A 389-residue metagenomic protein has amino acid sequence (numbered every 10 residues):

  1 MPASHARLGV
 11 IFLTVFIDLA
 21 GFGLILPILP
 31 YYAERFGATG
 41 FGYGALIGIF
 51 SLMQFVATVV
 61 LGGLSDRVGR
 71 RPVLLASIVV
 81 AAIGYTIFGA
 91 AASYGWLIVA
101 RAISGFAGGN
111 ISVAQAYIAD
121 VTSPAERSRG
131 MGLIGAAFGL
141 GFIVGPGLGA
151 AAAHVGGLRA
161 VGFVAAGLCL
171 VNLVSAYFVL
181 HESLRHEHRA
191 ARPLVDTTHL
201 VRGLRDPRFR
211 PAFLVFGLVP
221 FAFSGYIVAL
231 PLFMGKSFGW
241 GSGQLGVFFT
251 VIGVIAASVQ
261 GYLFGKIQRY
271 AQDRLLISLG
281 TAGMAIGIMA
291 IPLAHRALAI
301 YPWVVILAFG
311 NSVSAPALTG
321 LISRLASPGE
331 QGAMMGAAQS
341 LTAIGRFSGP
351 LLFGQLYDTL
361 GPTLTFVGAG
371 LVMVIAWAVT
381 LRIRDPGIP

Functional and structural regions predicted by a protein language model:
M1-H5, H181-L214: Juxtamembrane intracellular "pre-TM" segments in multi-pass secondary transporters
P27-F41, V228-Q244: Short amphipathic helix-loop junctions that connect adjacent transmembrane helices in Major Facilitator Superfamily/SLC
G37, G69, A90-G95, G239 (+1 more regions): Helix-breaking motifs and short loop linkers at transmembrane-helix boundaries and internal kinks in secondary membrane
F55-Y94: Conserved MFS/SLC helix-loop-helix module at the cytosolic interface between two early adjacent transmembrane helices
T58-G69, V259-Q272: Helix-to-loop junctions at the C-terminal end of transmembrane segments in multipass secondary transporters
A100-G139: Cytoplasmic helix-loop-helix junction between adjacent transmembrane helices in 12-TM secondary transporters
I134-F178: Helix-loop-helix hairpin linking two adjacent transmembrane segments in secondary transporters
R274-L318: C-terminal transmembrane helical hairpin of 12-TM major facilitator-type secondary transporters
